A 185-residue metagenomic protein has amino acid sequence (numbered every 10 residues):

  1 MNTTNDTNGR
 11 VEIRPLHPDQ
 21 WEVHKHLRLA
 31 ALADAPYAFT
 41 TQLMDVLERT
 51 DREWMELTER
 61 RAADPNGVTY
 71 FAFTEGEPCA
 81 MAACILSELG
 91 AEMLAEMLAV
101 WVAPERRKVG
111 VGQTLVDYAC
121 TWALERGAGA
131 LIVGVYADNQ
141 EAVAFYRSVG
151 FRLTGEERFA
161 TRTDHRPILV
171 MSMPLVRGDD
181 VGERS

Functional and structural regions predicted by a protein language model:
M1-W21: Acyl-donor-binding surface of acyltransferase catalytic domains
P18, K25-H26, A30-E105, V116-Y118 (+3 more regions): Acetyl-CoA-dependent GNAT
V23, G110, T114, Y118 (+1 more regions): Alpha-helical macromolecular-interaction surfaces
G76, A80, G110-G112, G150: Conserved phosphate-binding and hydrolysis motifs of nucleotide-dependent enzymes
A103-E105, V109, A137-D138: Active-site acidic-Proline motif in GNAT/NAT acetyltransferases
V109, E125-G129: Short coil/turn segments at alpha/beta junctions that flank glycine-rich nucleotide-binding fingerprints
G129, V133-V143, S148-S185: C-terminal "cap" of GNAT-fold acetyltransferases
